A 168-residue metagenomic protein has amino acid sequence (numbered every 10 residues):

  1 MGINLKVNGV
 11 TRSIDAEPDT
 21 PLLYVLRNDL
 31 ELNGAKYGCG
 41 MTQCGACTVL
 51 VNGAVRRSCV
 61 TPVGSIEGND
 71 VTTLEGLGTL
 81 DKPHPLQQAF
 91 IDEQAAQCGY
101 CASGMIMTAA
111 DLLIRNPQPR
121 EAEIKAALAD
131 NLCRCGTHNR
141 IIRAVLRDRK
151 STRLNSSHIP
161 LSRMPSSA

Functional and structural regions predicted by a protein language model:
M1-R153: Signature of N-terminal electron-transfer/Fe-S-associated modules in redox systems
L154-A168: Single conserved hydrophobic/aromatic residue that forms the stacking wall/gate of nucleotide- or nucleobase-binding
